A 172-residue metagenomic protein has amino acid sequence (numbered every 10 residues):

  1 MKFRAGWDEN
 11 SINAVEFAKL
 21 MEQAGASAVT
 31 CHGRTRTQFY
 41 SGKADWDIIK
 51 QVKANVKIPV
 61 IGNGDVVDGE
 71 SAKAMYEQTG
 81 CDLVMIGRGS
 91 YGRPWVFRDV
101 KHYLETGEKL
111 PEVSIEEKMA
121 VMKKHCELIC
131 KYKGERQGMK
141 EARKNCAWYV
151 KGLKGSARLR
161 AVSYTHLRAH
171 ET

Functional and structural regions predicted by a protein language model:
M1-F3, C31, V60-N63, V84-I86: Hydrophobic faces of well-ordered beta-strands that scaffold small-molecule active sites in alpha/beta enzyme cores
M1-Q38, G42-N55: Alpha/beta enzyme core
K2, V29, G87, C146 (+1 more regions): Conserved, mostly hydrophobic/aromatic
I12-F17, V66-D82: Catalytic cores of alpha/beta
Q23-S27, N55-P59, E77-V84: Glycine-enriched alpha-helix->loop->beta-strand junction motifs that scaffold or abut catalytic
G33, C81-F97: Glycine-rich phosphate-binding active-site loops on the catalytic face of alpha/beta enzymes
R93-K109: C-terminal helical cap(s) of enzyme catalytic domains, especially alpha/beta-barrels
T165-T172: Conserved small/polar residues in nucleotide/adenosyl-binding loops
